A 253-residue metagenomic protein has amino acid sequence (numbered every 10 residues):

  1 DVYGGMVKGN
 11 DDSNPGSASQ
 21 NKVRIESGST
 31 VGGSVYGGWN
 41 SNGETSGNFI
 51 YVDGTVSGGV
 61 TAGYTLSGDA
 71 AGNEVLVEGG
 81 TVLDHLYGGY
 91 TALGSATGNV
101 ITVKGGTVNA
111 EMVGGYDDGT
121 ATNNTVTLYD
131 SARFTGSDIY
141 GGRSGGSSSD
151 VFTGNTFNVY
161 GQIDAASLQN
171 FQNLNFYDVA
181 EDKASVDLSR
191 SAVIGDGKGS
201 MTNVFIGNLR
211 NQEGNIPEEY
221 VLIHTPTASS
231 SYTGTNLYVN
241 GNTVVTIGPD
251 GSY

Functional and structural regions predicted by a protein language model:
D1-K8, G195-G199, G207, V244 (+1 more regions): Short intrinsically disordered, low-complexity coil segments enriched in acidic
Y3-N10, R24-E26, G32, Y36-S41 (+13 more regions): Feature marks extracellular polysaccharide-active and adherence modules
N10-G16, G146, G248-G251: Surface-exposed intrinsically disordered loops and tails
A18-Q20, T45-G47, A70, V77 (+5 more regions): Parallel beta-helix/beta-solenoid
G38, V179, T243-V245: Assembly/interface hotspot detector across virion components, adhesins/toxins, and nucleic-acid enzymes
G119-T120, T125-A228: Extracellular beta-strand/loop-rich repeat segments of large surface/secreted proteins
E219, A228-Y253: Outer-membrane translocation/initiation segment of Type V secreted surface proteins
